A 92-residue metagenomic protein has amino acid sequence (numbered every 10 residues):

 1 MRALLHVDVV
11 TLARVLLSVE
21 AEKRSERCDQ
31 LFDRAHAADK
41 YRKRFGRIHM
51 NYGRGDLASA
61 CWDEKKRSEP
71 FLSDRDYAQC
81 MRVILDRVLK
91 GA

Functional and structural regions predicted by a protein language model:
M1-F32: Short terminal alpha-helical segments
A3, M50-Y52, V83: N-terminal leader/targeting segments
L5, S25, G55, A60 (+1 more regions): Alpha-helix initiation/capping motif
H6-V9, F32, D39, F45-G46 (+2 more regions): Short, flexible coil/linker elements and helix-boundary hinge sites characteristic of intrinsically disordered
L17, S25-F32, H36, W62 (+1 more regions): Residue-level detector of alpha-helical secondary structure
L17-R27, K40-R47, R67-R75: Charged, low-complexity interaction regions
Q30-R44, I48-A60: Short, charge-rich amphipathic interface segments used for partner binding and complex assembly
S59-A92: Amphipathic alpha-helical binding modules
